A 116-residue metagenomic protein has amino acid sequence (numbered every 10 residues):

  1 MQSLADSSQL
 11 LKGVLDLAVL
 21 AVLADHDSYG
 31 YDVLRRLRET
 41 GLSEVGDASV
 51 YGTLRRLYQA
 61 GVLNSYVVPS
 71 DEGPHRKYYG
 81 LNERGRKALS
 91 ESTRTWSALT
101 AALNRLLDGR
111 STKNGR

Functional and structural regions predicted by a protein language model:
M1-L15, V22, H75, S92 (+1 more regions): Intrinsically disordered, low-complexity serine/threonine- and proline-rich regulatory segments
S3, K87-R116: Amphipathic alpha-helical dimerization/coiled-coil segments that flank or bridge DNA-binding/regulatory modules
S7-Y51: N-terminal helix-turn-helix DNA-binding core of bacterial DNA-binding proteins
R38, Y58-Q59: Alpha-helix C-terminal capping/helix-coil junction sites
Y51-Y58: Short, hydrophobic-biased segments on the C-terminal half of alpha helices that form "recognition helices"
A60-E72, G80: Beta-hairpin "wing" of winged helix-turn-helix
L81-G85: Accessory beta->alpha helical hairpin/"wing" motif in late/C-terminal subdomains of nucleic-acid enzymes
